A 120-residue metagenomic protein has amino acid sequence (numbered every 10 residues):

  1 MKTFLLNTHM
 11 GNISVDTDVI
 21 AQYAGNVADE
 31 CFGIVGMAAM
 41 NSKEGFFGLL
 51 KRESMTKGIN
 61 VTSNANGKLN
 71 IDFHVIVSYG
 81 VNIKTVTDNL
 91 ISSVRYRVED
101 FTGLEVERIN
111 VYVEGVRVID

Functional and structural regions predicted by a protein language model:
M1-Y79, D88, V106-N110, E114-D120: Contiguous, often N-terminal, cationic amphipathic patches that form binding interfaces
I83-T102, V106: Short, non-transmembrane amphipathic alpha-helical segments
